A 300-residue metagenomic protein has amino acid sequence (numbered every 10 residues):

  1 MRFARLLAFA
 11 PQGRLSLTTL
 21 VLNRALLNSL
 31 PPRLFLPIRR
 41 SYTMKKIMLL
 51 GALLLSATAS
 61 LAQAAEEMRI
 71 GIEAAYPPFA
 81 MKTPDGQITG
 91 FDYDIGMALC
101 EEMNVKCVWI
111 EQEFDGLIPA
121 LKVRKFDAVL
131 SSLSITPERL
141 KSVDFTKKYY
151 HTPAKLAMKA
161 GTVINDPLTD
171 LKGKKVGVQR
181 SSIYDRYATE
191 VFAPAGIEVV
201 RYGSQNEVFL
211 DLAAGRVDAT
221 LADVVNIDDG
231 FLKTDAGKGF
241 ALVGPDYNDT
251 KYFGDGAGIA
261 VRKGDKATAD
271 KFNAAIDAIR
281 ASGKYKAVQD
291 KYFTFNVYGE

Functional and structural regions predicted by a protein language model:
A65-S132, K141, S282, K291 (+1 more regions): Extracytoplasmic small-molecule ligand-binding "clamshell" domains of the periplasmic binding protein/Venus flytrap
M68-I72, L168-Y184: Short loop->beta-strand "edge-of-pocket" segments that line small-molecule binding or catalytic clefts across diverse
A74, H151-M158, A236-N273, F293-E300: Periplasmic-binding protein-like
K82, G96-M103, Y184-G203, F209 (+1 more regions): Ligand-binding cleft/hinge of the Venus flytrap
Y93, W109-P119, V163, V199-A214: Short helix-initiation/N-cap motifs at beta->coil->alpha
D94-E102, T162, K174-K175, R180-I183 (+1 more regions): Extended ligand-binding regions for polar small-molecule ligands
M97, E101, K106-D170, G239-Y252: Acidic, polar ligand-binding/catalytic clefts
K106, I183-V200, K238-L242, N273-E300: Ligand-binding clefts/hinges and TM-proximal coupling segments of bilobed small-molecule sensing domains
